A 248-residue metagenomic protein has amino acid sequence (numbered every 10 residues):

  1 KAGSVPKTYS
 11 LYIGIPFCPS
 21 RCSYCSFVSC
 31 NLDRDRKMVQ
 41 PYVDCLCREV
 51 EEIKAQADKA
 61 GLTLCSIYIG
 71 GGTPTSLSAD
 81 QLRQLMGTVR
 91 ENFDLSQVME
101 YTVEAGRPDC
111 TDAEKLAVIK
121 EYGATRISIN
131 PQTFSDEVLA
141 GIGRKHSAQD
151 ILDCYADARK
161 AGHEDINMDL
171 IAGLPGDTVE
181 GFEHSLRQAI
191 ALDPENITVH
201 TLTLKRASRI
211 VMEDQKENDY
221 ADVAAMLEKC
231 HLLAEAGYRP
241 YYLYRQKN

Functional and structural regions predicted by a protein language model:
K1-L11, A60: N-terminal [4Fe-4S]-dependent radical SAM core
T8-V43: Canonical Radical SAM [4Fe-4S] cluster-binding loop centered on the CxxxCxxC motif and its immediate flanking residues
Y9-L11, C65, D193, G237: A generic secondary-structure signal marking the coil-to-beta-strand transition
F17, T73, R107, R245-K247: Short, flexible loop/turn elements at secondary-structure junctions
P19, T203-K205, K247: Short loop/turn segments at secondary-structure transitions that flank enzyme active sites
S29-E228: Conserved non-cysteine loop/helix-boundary elements of the Radical SAM core domain that shape
L233-N248: C-terminal accessory regions of radical SAM enzymes
